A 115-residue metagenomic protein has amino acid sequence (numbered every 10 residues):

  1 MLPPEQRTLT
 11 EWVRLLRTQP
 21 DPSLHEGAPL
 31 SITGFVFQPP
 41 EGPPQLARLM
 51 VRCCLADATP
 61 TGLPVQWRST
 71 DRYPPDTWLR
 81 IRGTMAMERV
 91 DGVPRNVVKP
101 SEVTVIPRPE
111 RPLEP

Functional and structural regions predicted by a protein language model:
M1-P115: OB-fold and OB-like single-stranded nucleic-acid-recognition modules and their adjacent interaction interfaces
